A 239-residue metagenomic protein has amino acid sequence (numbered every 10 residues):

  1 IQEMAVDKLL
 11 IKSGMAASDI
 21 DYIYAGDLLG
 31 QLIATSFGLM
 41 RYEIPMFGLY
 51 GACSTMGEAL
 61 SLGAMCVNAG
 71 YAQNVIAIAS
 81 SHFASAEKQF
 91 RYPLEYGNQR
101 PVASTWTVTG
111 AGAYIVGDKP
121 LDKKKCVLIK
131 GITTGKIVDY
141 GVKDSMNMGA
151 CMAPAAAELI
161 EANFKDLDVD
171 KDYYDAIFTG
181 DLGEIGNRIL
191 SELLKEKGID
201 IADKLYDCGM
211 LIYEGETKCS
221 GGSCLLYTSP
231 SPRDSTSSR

Functional and structural regions predicted by a protein language model:
I1, P93-E161, D166-V169, K204 (+1 more regions): Condensing-enzyme catalytic core mediating Claisen C-C bond formation in acyl metabolism
I1-M4, S18, R41, S54-E58 (+8 more regions): Conserved active-site and cofactor/substrate-binding residues in soluble primary-metabolism enzymes
I1-Y24, L28-A34, N147, A155-D172 (+2 more regions): Conserved active-site "lid/cap" helical segment
A17-D21, Y42-I44, A69-V75, V102 (+3 more regions): Short coil/turn connectors at secondary-structure junctions
S18-G26, Q73-S80, L128-T133, D172-G180 (+1 more regions): Beta-strand segments within the central parallel beta-sheet cores of soluble alpha/beta enzyme folds
G26-N74, H82-E87, D122-K123, K195-L226: Conserved catalytic cysteine-centered active-site region of acyl-thioester-dependent Claisen-condensing enzymes
Y227-D234: Conserved small/polar residues in nucleotide/adenosyl-binding loops
S235-R239: Long, low-complexity C-terminal extensions of enzymes
